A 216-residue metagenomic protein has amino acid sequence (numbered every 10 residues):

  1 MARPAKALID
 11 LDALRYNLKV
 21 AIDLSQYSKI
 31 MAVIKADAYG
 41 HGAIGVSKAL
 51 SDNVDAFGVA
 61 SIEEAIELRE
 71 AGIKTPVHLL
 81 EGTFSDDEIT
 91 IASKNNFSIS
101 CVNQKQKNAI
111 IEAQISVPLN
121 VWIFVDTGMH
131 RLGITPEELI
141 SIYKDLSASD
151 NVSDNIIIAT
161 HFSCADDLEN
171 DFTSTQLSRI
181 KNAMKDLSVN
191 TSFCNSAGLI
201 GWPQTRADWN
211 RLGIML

Functional and structural regions predicted by a protein language model:
M1-R3: Gly-rich Lys/Arg/Thr-decorated short loops/hinges at beta-loop-alpha junctions or inter-strand turns that position
A5-I9, A13-Y16, S28-F193, T205-R206: Active-site-proximal beta-alpha core segment in soluble small-molecule metabolic enzymes
L24: Conserved PLP-enzyme active-site core in the AAT-like
S196: Short, well-ordered beta-to-alpha junction loops that form the rim of enzyme active sites and present histidine/acidic
I200-L216: Active-site loop ensemble at the mouth of alpha/beta enzyme cores that anchors a bound cofactor
